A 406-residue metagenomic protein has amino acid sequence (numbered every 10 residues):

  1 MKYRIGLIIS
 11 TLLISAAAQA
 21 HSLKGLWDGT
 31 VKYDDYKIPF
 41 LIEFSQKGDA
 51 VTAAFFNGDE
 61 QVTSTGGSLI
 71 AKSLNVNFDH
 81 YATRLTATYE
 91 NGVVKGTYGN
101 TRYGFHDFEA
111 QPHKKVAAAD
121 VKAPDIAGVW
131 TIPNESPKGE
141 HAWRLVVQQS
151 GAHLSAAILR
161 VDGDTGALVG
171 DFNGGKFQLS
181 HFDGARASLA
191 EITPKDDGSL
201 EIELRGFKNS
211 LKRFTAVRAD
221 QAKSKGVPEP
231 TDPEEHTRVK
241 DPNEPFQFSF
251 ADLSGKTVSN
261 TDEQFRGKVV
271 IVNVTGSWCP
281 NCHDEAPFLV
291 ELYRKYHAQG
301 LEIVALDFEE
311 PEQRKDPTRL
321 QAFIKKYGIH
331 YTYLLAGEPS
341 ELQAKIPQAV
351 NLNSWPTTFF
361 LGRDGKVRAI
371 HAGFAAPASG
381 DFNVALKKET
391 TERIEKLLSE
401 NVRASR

Functional and structural regions predicted by a protein language model:
G6-S15: Bacterial N-terminal signal peptides
H21-E90, Y98, V116-D196: Central antiparallel beta-sheet cores of small beta-barrel/beta-sandwich binding domains
G206-A251, E263-G267: N-proximal helix/coil linker or "cap" segments that precede and/or mark the start of modular domains
F248-V270, Y293-Y296: A short beta-strand-turn-helix
S249-A251, Q321-F359, R363: Short, internal strand/loop/helix patches that form the active-site neighborhood or redox-interaction surface
K268-V270, T275-W278, E285, E310 (+1 more regions): Short pre-active-site segment immediately N-terminal to redox-active cysteine/selenocysteine motifs in thiol-based
D284-Y327, P339-I346: Structural microenvironment flanking redox-active thiols in thiol-disulfide oxidoreductases
S354-R406: Thiol-/selenol-based redox modules, centered on thioredoxin-like and closely related oxidoreductase domains
